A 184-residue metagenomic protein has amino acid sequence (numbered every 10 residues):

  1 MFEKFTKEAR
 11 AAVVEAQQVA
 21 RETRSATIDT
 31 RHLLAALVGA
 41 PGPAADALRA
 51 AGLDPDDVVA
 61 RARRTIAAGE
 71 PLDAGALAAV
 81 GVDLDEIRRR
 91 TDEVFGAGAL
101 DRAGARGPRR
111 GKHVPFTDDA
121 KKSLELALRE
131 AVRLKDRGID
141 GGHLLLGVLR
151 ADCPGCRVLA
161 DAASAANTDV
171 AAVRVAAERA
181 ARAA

Functional and structural regions predicted by a protein language model:
M1-A184: Histone-fold recognition with a strong bias for associated Lys/Arg-rich disordered tails
